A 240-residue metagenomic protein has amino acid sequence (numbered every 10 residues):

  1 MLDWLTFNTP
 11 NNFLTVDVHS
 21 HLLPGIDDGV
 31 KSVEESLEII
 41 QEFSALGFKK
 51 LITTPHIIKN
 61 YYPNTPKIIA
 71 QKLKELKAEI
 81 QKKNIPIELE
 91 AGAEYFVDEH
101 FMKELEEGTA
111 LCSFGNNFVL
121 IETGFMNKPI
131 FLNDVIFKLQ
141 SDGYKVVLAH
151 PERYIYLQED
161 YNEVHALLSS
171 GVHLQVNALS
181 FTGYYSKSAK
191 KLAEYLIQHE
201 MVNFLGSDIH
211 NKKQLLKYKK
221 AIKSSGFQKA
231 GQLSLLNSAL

Functional and structural regions predicted by a protein language model:
M1-I85: An N-terminally biased module of ancient metal coordination in phosphate/nucleic-acid-related enzymes
L2, P63-H173: Extended substrate/RNA-proximal surfaces in nucleic-acid metabolism proteins
L2-W4, K219-L240: Mid-to-C-terminal alpha-helical segments outside catalytic/metal-binding sites
V16-S20, L51-T53, L89-A93, V119-I121 (+3 more regions): Hydrophobic faces of well-ordered beta-strands that scaffold small-molecule active sites in alpha/beta enzyme cores
S44, Q140, I197-Q198: Non-catalytic positions within long, well-ordered alpha-helices that form the structural scaffold/packing of enzyme
I58-Y61, F96-D98, R153-L157, F181-Y184 (+1 more regions): Active-site environment of divalent metal-dependent phosphoester hydrolases
G171-G183: His/Asp/Glu-enriched short active-site or ligand-binding loop at hydrolase and phosphoryl-transfer sites
V202-Y218: Short acidic/histidine-rich active-site segments
